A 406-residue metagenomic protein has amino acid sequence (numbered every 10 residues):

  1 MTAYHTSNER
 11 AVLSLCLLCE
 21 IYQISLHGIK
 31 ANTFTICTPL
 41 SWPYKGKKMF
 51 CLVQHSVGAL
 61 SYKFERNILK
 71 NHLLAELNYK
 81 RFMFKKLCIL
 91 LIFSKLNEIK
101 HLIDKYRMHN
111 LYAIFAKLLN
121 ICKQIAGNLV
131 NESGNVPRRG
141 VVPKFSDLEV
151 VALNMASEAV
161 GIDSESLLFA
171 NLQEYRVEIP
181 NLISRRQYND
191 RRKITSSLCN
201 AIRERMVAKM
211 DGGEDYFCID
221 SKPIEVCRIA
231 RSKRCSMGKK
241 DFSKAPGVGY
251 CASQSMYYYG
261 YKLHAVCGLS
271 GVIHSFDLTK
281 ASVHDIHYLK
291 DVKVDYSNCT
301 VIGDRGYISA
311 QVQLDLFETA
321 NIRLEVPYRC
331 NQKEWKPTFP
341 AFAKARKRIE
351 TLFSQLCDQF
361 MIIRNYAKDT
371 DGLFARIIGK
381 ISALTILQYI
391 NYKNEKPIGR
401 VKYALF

Functional and structural regions predicted by a protein language model:
T2-C19: Extreme N-terminal basic, low-complexity initiation segments that serve as generic localization/processing leaders
T6-E9, N32-I36: Low-complexity, glycine/proline/serine-enriched flexible coil segments that act as short hinges or interruptions within
R10, H55, F64, R81: Cationic, low-complexity basic patches in intrinsically disordered or flexible, solvent-exposed regions
C16-C19, C37, C51, C88: Cysteine-centered motifs
C19, S25, L60, N67 (+1 more regions): Short alpha-helical elements
